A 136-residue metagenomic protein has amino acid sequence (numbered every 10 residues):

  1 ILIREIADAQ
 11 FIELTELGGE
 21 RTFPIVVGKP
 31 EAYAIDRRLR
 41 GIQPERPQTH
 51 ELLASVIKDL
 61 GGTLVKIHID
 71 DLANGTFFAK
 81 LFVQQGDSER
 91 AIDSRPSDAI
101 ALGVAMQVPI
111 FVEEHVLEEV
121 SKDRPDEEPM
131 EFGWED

Functional and structural regions predicted by a protein language model:
I1-D136: Divalent-cation
